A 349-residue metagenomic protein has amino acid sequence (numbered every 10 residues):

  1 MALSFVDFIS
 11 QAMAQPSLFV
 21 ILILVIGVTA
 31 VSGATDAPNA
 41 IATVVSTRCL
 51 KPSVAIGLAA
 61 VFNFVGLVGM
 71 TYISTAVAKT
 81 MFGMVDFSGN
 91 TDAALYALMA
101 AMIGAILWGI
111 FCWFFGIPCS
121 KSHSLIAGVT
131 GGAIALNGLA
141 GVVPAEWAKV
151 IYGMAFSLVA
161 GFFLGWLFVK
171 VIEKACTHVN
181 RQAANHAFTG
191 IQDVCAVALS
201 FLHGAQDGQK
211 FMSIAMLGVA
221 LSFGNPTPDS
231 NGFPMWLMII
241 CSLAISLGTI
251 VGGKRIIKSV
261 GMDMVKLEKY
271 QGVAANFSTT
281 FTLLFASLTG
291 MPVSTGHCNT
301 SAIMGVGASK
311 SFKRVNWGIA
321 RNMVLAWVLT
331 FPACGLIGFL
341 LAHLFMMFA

Functional and structural regions predicted by a protein language model:
A2-A349: Multi-pass alpha-helical transmembrane bundle typical of ion/small-solute transporters and intramembrane aspartyl
